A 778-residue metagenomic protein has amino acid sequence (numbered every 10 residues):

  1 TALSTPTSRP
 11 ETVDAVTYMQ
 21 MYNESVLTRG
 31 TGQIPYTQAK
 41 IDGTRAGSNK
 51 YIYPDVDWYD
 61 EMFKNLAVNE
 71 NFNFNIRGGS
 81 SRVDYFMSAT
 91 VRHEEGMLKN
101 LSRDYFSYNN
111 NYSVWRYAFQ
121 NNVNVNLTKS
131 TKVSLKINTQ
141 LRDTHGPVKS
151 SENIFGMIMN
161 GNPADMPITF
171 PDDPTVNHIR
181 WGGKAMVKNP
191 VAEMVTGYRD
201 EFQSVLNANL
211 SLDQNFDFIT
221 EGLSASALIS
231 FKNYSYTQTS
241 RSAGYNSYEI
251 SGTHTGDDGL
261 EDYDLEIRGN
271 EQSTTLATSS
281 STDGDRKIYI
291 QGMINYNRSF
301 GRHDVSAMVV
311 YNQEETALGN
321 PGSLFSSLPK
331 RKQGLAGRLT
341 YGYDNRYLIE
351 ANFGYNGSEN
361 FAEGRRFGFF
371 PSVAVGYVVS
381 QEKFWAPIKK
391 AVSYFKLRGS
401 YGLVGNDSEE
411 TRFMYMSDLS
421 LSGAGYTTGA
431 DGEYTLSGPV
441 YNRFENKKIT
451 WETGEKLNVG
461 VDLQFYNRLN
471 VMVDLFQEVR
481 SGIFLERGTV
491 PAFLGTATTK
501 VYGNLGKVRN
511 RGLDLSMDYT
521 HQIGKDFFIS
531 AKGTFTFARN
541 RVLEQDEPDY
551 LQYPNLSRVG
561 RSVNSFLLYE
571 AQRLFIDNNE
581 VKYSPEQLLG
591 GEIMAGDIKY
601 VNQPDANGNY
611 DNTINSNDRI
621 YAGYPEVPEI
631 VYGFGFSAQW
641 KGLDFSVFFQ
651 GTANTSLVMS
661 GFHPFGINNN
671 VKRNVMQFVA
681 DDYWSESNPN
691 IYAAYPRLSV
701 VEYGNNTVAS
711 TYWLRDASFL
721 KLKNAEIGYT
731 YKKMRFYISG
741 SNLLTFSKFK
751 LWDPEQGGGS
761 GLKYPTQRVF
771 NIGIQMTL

Functional and structural regions predicted by a protein language model:
T1-N100, G590-M594, N602-Q603, F678-Y683 (+1 more regions): Residues embedded in well-ordered regular secondary structure
T1-S48, K149-S150, Q522-E626, G666 (+1 more regions): Conserved small-residue
S25-P35, I41-N49, F170-N177, V191 (+2 more regions): Extracytoplasmic gating/loop element in the C-terminal half of outer-membrane beta-barrel translocons and assembly
F63, E95, D213, D577 (+2 more regions): Aromatic-residue-lined binding/catalytic grooves and analogous aromatic/hydrophobic interfacial grooves in multimeric
E70, N122-T131, K136-L141, G146-S151 (+4 more regions): Extracellular/periplasmic, surface-exposed regions of secreted and cell-surface proteins
E94-N138, T255, T275-T278, H663-G666: Extended hydrophobic/aromatic segments used for targeting, binding, or gating
E221, P625-V658: Glycine-rich, aromatic-lined ligand/substrate-binding cores of catalytic and carbohydrate-binding domains
K500-R509, Y550-L568, Y621-S637, F665-D681: C-terminal extracellular loops and terminal segments of Gram-negative outer membrane beta-barrel proteins
